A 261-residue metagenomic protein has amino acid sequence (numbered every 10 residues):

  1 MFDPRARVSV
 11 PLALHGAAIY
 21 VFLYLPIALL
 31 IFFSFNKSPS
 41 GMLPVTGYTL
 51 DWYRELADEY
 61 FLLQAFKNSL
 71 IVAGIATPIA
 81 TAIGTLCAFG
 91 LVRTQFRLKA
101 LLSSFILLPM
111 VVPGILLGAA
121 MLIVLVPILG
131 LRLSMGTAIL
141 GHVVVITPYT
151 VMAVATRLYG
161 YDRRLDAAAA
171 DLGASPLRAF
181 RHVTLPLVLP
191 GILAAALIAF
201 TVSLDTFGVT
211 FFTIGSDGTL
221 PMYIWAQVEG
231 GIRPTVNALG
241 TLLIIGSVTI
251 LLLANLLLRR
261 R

Functional and structural regions predicted by a protein language model:
M1-S9, G74-I106, A119-P127, R163-D166 (+1 more regions): Transmembrane-helix boundary motif in ABC transporter permease subunits
F2-L14, L98, A155-A170, A174-L185 (+1 more regions): C-terminal transmembrane helix and the adjacent membrane-cytosol boundary/short C-terminal tail of inner/organellar
F2-V8, Y53-F61, L204, V209-L253: Interhelical loop and adjacent transmembrane-helix boundary motif in polytopic membrane transport permeases
L14-H15, Y20-I27, V144, T150-A155 (+2 more regions): Transmembrane alpha-helices
L25-Y60, V124, F211-G215: Short membrane-interfacial helix/loop motifs at transmembrane-helix boundaries
L30-G41, T150, G191-W225: Non-cytoplasmic
G41-V45, L50, L98-K99, I115-V145 (+2 more regions): Membrane-interfacial helix termini and adjacent extracytoplasmic/periplasmic loops of multi-pass transporters
Q64-I71, V124-Y149, L189-G191, A196: Loop-to-helix entry region at the N-terminal start of transmembrane alpha-helices in multi-pass membrane transporters
